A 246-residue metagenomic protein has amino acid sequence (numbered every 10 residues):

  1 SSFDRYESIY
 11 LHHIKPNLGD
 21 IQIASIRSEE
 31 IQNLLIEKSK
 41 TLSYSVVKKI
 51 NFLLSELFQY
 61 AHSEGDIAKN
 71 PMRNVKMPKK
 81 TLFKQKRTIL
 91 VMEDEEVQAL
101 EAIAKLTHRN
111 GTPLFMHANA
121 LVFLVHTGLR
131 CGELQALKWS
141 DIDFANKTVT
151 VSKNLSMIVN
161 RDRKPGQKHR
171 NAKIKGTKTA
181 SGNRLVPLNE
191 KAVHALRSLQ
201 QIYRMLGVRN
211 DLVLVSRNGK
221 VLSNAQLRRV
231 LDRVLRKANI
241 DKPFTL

Functional and structural regions predicted by a protein language model:
S1-D66, P71, K86, H108-P113 (+2 more regions): N-terminal core-binding DNA-recognition domain of tyrosine site-specific recombinases/integrases
I9, E30, K49-L53, E96-A99 (+5 more regions): Charged catalytic carboxylate motif
P16, T81-F83, K173-T179, D211-V213 (+1 more regions): Short glycine/proline-rich turn/loop motifs
I26, M92, P187-L188: A conserved hydrophobic position in a structured secondary element of the catalytic/binding core that shapes
I31, L54-F58, F123, G128 (+3 more regions): Short, basic/aromatic-rich helical patch in the C-terminal catalytic core of site-specific tyrosine
Y44, K48-I50, S63, I67-L137 (+3 more regions): Basic, Lys/Arg- and aromatic-enriched nucleic-acid-binding interface segment
N74-M77, E96, L137-Q201: Conserved tyrosine-mediated DNA breakage-rejoining catalytic core shared by Y-recombinases
A102-L114, T127, V186, H194 (+3 more regions): Short, basic (Lys/Arg/His-rich) helix/loop patches that form interaction surfaces in the mid-to-C-terminal regions
